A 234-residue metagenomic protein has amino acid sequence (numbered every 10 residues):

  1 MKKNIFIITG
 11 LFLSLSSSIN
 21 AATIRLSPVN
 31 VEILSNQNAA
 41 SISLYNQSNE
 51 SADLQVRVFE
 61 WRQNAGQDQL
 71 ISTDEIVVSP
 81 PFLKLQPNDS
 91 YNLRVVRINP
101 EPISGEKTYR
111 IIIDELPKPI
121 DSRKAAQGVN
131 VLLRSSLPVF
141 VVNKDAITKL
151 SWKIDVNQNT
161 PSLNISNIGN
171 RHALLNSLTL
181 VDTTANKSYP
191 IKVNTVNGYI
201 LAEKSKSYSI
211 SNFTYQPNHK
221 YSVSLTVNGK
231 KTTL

Functional and structural regions predicted by a protein language model:
M1-I8: Bacterial N-terminal signal peptides that target proteins for export
S14-S18: N-terminal signal peptide c-region/cleavage motif recognized by signal peptidases
A21-V29, Q37, I120-T160, K192: Long, low-complexity ectodomains and other extracytoplasmic segments of secretory-pathway proteins
S35-S41, E106-T108, N157-P161: Short, solvent-exposed loop/turn segments enriched in Ser/Thr/Gly
L44-S48, N164-G169: Asparagine-centered strand-capping/turn motif at beta-strand->loop junctions
S48-L70, N170-S188, V227: Short acidic, flexible loop segments centered on an aromatic residue
D68-E101, S188-Q216: Intrinsically disordered, low-complexity Pro/Gly/Ser/Thr-rich segments with frequent PxxP/GP/PP motifs and embedded
I98-A146, Y215-L234: Terminal connector regions
